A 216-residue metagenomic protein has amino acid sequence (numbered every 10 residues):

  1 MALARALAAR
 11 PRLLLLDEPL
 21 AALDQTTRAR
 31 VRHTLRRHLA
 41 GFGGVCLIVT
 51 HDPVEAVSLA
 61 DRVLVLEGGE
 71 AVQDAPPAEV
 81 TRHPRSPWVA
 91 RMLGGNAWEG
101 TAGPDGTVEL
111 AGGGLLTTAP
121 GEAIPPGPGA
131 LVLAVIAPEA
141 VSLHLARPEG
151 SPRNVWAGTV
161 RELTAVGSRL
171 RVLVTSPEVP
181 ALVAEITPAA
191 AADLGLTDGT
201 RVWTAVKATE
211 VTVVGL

Functional and structural regions predicted by a protein language model:
M1-S86: ABC ATPase nucleotide-binding domains
V54, A78, P87, N96-W98 (+2 more regions): Glycine-centered loop/turn positions within well-structured domains that cap or flank conserved ligand/cofactor-binding
V65, V108-E109: Short aromatic-centered micro-motifs
T81-T107, L133-V135, N154: C-terminal boundary and immediately downstream tail of ABC-type ATPase nucleotide-binding domains
G106-V108, T175-L182: Short, basic/aromatic beta-hairpin or loop at an interaction surface
G113-T164, P180-A181, E185-L216: Glycine/charge-rich catalytic "coupling/switch" loops of P-loop NTPases
S168-L173: Short aromatic-glycine-enriched beta-strand elements
